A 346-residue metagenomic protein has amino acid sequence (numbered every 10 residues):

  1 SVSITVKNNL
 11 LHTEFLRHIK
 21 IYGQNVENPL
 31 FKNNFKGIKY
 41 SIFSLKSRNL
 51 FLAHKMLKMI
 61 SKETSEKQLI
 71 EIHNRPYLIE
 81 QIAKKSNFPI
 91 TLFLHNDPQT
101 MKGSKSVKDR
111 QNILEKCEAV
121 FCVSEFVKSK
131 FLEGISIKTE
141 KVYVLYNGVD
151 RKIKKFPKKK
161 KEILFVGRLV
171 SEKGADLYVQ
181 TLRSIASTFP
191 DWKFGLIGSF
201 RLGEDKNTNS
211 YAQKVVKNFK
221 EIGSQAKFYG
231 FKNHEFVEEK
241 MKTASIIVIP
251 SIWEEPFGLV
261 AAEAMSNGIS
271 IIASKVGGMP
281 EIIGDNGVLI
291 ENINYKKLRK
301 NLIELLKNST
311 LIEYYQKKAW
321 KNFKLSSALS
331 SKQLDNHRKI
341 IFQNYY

Functional and structural regions predicted by a protein language model:
T5-F51, L202: N-terminal strand-loop element at the rim of the active site of nucleotide-sugar-dependent glycosyltransferases
E71-L78, L94: Short His-centered aromatic/hydrophobic patch
F121, F156-K173, Y178-S184, F194-I197: Conserved donor-binding/catalytic core segment of Leloir-type glycosyltransferases
F126, G148: Carbohydrate-associated surface elements
I153, T310-Y346: A charged, aromatic-enriched C-terminal amphipathic alpha-helix characteristic of glycosyltransferases across folds
T208-E235: Nucleotide-activated donor-binding/catalytic signature segment of Leloir-type glycosyltransferases, i.e., the conserved
S270-A273: Short hydrophobic beta-strand element within catalytic cores of glycosyltransferases and related nucleotide-activated
V288-K296, E304-T310: Conserved acidic donor-binding segment of nucleotide-sugar-dependent glycosyltransferases
